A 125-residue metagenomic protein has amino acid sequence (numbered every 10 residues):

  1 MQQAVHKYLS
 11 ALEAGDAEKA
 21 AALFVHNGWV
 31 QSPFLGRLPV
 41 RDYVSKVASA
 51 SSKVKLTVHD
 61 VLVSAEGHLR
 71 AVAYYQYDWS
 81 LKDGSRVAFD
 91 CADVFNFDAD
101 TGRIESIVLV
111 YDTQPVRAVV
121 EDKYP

Functional and structural regions predicted by a protein language model:
M1-H26, K123-P125: Short, low-complexity N-terminal intrinsically disordered segments enriched in polar/charged residues
Q2-Q3, Q31, Q76, Q114: Residue-identity detector for glutamine
Y8, A20-A21, G28, V40 (+3 more regions): Hydrophobic pocket/interface hotspot
Y8-L12, F24, V30, V44 (+2 more regions): Broad hydrophobic/π-residue packing in well-ordered secondary structure
A14-R70: A solvent-exposed, acidic/Ser-Thr-rich amphipathic alpha-helical stretch
S45-P125: A beta-strand edge to alpha-helix "cap/lid" segment located at domain peripheries
